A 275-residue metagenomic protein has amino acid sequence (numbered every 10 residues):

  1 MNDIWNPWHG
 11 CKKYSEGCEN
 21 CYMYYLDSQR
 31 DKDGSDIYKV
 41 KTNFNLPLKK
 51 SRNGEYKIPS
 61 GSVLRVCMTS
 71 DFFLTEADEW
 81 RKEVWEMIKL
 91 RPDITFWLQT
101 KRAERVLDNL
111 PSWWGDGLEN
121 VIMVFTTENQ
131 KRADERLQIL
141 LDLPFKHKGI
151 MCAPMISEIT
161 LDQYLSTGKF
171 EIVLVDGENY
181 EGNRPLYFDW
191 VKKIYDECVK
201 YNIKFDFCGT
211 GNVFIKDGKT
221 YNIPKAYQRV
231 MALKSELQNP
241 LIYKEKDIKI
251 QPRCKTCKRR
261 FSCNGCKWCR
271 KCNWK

Functional and structural regions predicted by a protein language model:
N2-V121, Q130-D134, I159-F170, C266-W274: Conserved Radical SAM active-site core
D3-H9, D162-K275: Auxiliary Fe-S-binding modules of radical SAM enzymes
C18, V66, L98, L140 (+3 more regions): Conserved, mostly hydrophobic/aromatic
V84-I88, L137, V191-Y195: Generic structural signal for well-ordered alpha-helices, preferentially at hydrophobic/aromatic core positions
K89-P92, P144, K192, V199-K200: Anion (oxyanion) recognition and catalysis
L98, M123-F125, I150, F207: Structural beta-sheet core signal
R102-A103, P154-M155, N212: Conserved beta-strand edge residues that scaffold enzyme active sites
F125-A133, Q138-I172, G177: Histidine/lysine/aspartate-rich catalytic loop segments that bind and position anionic ligands
